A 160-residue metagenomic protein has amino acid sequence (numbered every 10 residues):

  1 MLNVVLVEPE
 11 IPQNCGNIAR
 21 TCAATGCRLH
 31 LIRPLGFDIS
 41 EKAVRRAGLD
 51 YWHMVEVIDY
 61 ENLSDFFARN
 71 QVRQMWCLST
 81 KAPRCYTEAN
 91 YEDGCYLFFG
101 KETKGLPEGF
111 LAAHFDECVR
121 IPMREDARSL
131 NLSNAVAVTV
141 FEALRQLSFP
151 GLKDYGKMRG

Functional and structural regions predicted by a protein language model:
M1-G160: Post-transcriptional modification and biogenesis factors for structured RNAs of the translation apparatus
